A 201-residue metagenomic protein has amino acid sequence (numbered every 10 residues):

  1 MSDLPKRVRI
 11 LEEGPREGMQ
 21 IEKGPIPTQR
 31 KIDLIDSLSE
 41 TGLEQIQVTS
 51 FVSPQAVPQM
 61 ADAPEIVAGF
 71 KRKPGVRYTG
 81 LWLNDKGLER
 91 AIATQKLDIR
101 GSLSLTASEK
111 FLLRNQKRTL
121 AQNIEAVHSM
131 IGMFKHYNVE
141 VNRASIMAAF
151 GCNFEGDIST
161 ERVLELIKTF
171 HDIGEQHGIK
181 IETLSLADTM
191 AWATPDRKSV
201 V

Functional and structural regions predicted by a protein language model:
K6-V8, G42-E44, R72-Y78, L97-I99 (+2 more regions): Short, well-ordered coil/turn segments that N-cap beta-strands
L11-E12, I99-S108, R143-M147: Non-cysteine beta-strand/loop elements that form the S-adenosyl-L-methionine
E13-R30, R77-D85, L112-L120, F150-L164: Active-site mouth loops of central-metabolism enzymes
T28, L34-S37, T41-V76, W82-S102: Glycine-rich, positively charged N-terminal anion/phosphate-binding segment
S39, I92, K135, H171 (+1 more regions): Non-catalytic positions within long, well-ordered alpha-helices that form the structural scaffold/packing of enzyme
E44-G69, S104-K117, A148-E155, E182-P195: Glycine-rich, proline-tolerant flexible connector loops at the mouths of alpha/beta enzymes
V141-N142, I146, V163-D188: Conserved C-terminal portion of the radical SAM core fold that forms the substrate/S-adenosylmethionine-binding
V200-V201: Conserved small/polar residues in nucleotide/adenosyl-binding loops
